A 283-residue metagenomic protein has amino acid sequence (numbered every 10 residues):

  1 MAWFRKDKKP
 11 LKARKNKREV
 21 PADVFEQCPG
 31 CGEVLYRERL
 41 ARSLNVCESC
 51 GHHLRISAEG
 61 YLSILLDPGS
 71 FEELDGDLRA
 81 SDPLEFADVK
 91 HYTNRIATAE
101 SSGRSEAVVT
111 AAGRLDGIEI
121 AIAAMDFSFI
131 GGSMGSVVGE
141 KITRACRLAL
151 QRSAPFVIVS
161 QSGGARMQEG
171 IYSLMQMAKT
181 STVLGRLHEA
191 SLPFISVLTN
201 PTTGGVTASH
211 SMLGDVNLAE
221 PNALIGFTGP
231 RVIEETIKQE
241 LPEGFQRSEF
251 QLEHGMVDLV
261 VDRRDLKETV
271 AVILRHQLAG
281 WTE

Functional and structural regions predicted by a protein language model:
M1-N16: N-terminal alpha-helical interaction blocks
K12-K15, E26-Q27, L54-T110: An N-cap/entry alpha-helix motif that binds or orients negatively charged groups
F25, L44: Residues immediately within or flanking Cys/His clusters that coordinate Zn2+ in small zinc-binding modules
C28-C31, C47-C50: Short cysteine-rich clusters marking metal-coordination/redox-active sites
V34-L35, H53-L54: Cys/His-rich microdomains that often coordinate metals
S101-A107, G132-R147: Glycine-rich anion/phosphate-binding loops
G113-M125, K141-A165: A structural preference for short, pocket-lining loop segments at secondary-structure junctions
G163-T282: Conserved catalytic cores of soluble enzyme domains, especially glycine-rich substrate-binding beta-alpha loops
